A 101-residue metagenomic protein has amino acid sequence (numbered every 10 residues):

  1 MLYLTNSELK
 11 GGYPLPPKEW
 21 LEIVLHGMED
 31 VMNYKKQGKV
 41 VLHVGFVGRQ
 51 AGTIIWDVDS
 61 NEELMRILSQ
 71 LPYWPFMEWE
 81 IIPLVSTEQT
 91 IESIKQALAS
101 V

Functional and structural regions predicted by a protein language model:
M1-V101: Conserved, structured core segments of small domains
